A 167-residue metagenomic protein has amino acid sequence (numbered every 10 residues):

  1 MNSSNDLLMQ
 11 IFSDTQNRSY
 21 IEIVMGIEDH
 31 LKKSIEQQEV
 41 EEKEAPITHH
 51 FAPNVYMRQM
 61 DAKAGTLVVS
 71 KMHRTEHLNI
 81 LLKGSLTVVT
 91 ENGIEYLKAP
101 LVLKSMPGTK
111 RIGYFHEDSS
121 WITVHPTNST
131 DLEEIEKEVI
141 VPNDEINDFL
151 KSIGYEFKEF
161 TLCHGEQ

Functional and structural regions predicted by a protein language model:
M1-Q59, K151, Y155-Q167: A short, N-terminal "cap"/entry segment at the start of jelly-roll beta-barrel domains of the cupin/DSBH fold
T48, Q59, V69, L78 (+1 more regions): Short, surface-exposed charged micro-motifs
Y56-H73: Conserved short histidine dyad/triad with adjacent acidic residue
H73-N92: Glycine- and acidic-residue-biased ligand/ion/polar-headgroup-sensing regions
L82-K83, A99, E117: A cytosolic small-molecule/anion-sensing beta-strand core signal
T90-I112: Short acidic-glycine-tyrosine-enriched beta hairpin
H116-Q167: Double-stranded beta-helix
